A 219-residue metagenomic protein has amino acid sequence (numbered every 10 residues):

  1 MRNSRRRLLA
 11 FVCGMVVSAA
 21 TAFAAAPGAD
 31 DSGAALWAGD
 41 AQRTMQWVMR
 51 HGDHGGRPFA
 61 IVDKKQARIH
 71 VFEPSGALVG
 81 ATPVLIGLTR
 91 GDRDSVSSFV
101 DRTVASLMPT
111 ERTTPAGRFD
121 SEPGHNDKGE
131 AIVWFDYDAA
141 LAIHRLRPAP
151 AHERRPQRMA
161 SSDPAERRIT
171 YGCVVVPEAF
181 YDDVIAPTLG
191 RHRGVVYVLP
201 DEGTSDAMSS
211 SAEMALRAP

Functional and structural regions predicted by a protein language model:
M1-S4: N-terminal secretory signal peptides that target proteins for export/translocation
L8-L9: N-terminal export leaders
G14-S18, A22: Hydrophobic alpha-helical segments of integral membrane proteins
A22-A29: Boundary at the C-terminal end of the N-terminal hydrophobic targeting segment
A35-G39, G56-F59, D63, Y171-V175 (+1 more regions): Soluble non-cytosolic domains of exported or imported proteins
D40-P58, V62-R154: Gly/Pro-biased beta-strand-loop elements
R112-P219: Exported/periplasmic cell-wall-interacting domains
